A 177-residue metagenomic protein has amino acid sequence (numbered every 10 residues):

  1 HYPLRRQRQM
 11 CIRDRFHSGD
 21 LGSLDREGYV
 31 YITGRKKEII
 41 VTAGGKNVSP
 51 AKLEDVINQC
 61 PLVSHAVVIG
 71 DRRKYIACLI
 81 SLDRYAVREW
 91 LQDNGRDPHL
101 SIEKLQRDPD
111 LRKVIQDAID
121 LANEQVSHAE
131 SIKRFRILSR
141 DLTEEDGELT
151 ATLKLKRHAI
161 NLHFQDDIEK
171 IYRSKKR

Functional and structural regions predicted by a protein language model:
H1-I12: Single conserved hydrophobic/aromatic residue that forms the stacking wall/gate of nucleotide- or nucleobase-binding
R5, D25, T150: Short, acidic, Ser/Thr-enriched surface-loop or helix-capping motifs
R8, I76, K133: Change "...and in nucleic-acid phosphodiester-cleaving endonucleases..." to "...and in nucleic-acid processing enzymes
L21-H128, D141-E145: AMP-binding/adenylate-forming catalytic core of the ANL superfamily
I40, H65-V67, I119-R177: Conserved C-terminal "lid"/linker of ANL adenylate-forming enzymes
